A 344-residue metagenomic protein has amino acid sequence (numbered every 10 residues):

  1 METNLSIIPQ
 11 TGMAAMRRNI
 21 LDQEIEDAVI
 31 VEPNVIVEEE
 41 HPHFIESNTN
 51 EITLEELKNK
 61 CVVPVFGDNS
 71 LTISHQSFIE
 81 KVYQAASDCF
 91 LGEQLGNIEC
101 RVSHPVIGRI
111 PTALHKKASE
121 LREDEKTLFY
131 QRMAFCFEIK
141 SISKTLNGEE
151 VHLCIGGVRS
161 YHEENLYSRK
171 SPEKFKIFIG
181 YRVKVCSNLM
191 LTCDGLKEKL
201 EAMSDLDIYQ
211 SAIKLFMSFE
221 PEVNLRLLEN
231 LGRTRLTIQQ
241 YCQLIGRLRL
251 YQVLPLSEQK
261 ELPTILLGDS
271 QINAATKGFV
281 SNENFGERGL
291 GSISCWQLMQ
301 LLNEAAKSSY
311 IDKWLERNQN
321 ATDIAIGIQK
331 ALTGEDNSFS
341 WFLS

Functional and structural regions predicted by a protein language model:
M1-V37, K116-S344: Intrinsically disordered, low-complexity regions enriched in serine/threonine
M1-Y83, C89-E93, I98-V102, V106: Feature for intrinsically disordered/low-complexity regulatory segments and propeptides
S87-F129, M133: A short acidic/basic microdomain associated with nuclease active sites
